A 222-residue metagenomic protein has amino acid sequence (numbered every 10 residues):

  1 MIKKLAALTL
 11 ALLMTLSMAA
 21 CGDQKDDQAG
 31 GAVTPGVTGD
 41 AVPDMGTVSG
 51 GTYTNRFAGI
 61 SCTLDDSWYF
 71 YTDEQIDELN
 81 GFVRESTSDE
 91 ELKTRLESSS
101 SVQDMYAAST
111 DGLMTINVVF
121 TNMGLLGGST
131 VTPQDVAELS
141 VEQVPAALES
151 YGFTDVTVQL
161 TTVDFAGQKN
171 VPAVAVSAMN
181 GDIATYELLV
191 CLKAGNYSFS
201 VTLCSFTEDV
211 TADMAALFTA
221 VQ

Functional and structural regions predicted by a protein language model:
M1-L5, T9-L10: Positively charged n-region of N-terminal signal peptides that target proteins for export
L16-A20: C-terminal motif of bacterial Sec signal peptides marking the signal peptidase cleavage site
G22-K25: Bacterial signal peptide processing site
G30-V33, V37-S101: N-terminal "mature-domain start" segment
I60, L64, T132, V136 (+2 more regions): Stable alpha-helical elements in mature extracytoplasmic
W68, G195-Q222: Surface-exposed amphipathic alpha-helical segments
W68, V174-S177, T185-S200: A short, solvent-exposed beta-edge/loop patch
I76-E187: Conserved polar/disulfide-associated segments of primarily extracytoplasmic proteins
